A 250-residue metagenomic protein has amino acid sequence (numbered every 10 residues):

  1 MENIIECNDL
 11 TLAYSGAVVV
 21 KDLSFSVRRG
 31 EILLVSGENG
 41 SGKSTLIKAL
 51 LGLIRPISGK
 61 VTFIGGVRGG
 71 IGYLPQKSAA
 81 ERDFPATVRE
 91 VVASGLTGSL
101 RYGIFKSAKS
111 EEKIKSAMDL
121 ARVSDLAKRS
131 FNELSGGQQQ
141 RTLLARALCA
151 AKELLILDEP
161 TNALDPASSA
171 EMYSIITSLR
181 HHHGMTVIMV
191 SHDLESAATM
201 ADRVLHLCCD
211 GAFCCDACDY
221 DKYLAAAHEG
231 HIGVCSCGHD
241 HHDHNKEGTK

Functional and structural regions predicted by a protein language model:
L51: Helix-to-loop junction immediately C-terminal to a conserved catalytic motif
A108-L126: Conserved ABC ATPase "signature" region
S130-L134, Q138: Conserved ABC ATPase signature
L155-E159: Catalytic Walker B motif of ABC-type/P-loop ATPase nucleotide-binding domains
S191-H192: H-loop/switch region of ABC-family ATPase nucleotide-binding domains
R203-C218: H-loop (His-switch) and adjacent beta-strand-loop-beta switch element of ABC-type ATPase nucleotide-binding domains
